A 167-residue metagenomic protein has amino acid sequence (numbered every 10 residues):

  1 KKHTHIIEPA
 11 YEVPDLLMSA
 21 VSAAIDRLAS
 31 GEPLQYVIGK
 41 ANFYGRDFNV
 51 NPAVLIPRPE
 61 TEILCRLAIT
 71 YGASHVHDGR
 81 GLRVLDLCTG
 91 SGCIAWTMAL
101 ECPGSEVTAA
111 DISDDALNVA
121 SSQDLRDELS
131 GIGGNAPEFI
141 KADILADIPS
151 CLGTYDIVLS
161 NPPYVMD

Functional and structural regions predicted by a protein language model:
K1-Y71: Conserved AdoMet
I63-D167: Conserved SAM/SAH cofactor-binding pocket of Class I
